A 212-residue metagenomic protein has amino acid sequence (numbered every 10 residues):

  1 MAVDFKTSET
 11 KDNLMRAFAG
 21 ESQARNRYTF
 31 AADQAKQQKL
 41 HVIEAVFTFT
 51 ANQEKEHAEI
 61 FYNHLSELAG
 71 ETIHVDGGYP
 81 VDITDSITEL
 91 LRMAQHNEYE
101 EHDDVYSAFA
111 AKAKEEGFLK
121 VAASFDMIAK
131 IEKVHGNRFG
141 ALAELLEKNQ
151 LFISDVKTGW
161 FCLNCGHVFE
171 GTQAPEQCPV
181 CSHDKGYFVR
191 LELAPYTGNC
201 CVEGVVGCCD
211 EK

Functional and structural regions predicted by a protein language model:
M1-K212: Non-heme di-metal
